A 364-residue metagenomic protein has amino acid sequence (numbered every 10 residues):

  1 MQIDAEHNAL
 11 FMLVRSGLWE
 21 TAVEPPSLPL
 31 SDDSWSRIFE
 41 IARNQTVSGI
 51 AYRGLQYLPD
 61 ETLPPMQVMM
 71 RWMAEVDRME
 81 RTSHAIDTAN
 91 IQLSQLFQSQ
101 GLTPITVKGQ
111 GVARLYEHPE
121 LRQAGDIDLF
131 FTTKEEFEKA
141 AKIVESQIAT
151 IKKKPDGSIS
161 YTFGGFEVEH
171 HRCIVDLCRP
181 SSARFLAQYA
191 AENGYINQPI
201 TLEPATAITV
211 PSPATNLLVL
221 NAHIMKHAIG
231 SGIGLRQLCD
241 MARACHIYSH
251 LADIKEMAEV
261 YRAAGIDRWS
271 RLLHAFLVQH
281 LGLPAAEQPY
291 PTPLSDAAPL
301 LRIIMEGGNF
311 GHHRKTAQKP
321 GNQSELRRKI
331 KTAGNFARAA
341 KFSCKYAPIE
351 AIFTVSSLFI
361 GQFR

Functional and structural regions predicted by a protein language model:
M1-G125, F131-R364: Conserved NTP-donor binding/palm subdomain of two-metal-ion nucleotidyltransferases/polymerases, i.e., the charged
